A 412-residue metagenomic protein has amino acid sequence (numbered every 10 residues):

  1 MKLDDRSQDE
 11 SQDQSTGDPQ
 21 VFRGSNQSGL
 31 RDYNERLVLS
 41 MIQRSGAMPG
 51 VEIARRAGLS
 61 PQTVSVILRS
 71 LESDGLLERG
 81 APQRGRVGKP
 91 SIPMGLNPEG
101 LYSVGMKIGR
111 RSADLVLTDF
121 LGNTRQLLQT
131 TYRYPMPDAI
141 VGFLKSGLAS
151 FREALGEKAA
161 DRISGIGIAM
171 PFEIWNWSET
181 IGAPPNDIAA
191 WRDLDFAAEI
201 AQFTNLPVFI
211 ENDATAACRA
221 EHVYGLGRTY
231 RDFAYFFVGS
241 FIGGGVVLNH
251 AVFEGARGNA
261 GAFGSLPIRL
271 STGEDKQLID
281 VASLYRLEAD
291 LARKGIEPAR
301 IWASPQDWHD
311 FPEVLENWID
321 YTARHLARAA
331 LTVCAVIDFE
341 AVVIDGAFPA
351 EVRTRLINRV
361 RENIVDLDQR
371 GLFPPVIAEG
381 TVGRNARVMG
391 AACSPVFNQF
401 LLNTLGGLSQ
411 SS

Functional and structural regions predicted by a protein language model:
M1-G80, R86-T131, P135-E157, T204 (+1 more regions): ATP-binding/phosphotransfer module of carbohydrate and carboxylate kinases, centering on a glycine-rich
R86-V87, G95-P98, A160, G225-T229 (+1 more regions): Solvent-exposed alpha-helices and their adjacent loops that cap or buttress functional pockets in soluble metabolic
S103-K107, I163-G167, F233-F237, G243: Short glycine-aspartate micro-motif
D119-L121, N176-W177, L248-N249, L270: Short acidic-glycine loop/turn motifs at beta-strand connectors
T124, L128-D232, R355-V365: Glycine-rich phosphate-binding loop and adjoining helix at the ATP-binding site of ATP-dependent phosphoryl-transfer
L127-Q129, M136-I140, W191-R192, F196-A214 (+1 more regions): Glycine/GP-enriched mid-protein hinge/lid loop-to-helix segment characteristic of carbohydrate kinases
E173-N176, T215-C218, G243-G244, F253 (+2 more regions): Short, active-site-adjacent cap segments at secondary-structure transitions
